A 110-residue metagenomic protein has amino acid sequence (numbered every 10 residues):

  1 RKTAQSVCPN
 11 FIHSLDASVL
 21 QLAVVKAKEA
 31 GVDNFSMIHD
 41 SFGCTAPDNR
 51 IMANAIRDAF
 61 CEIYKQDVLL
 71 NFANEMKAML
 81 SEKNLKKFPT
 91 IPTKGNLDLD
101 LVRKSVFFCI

Functional and structural regions predicted by a protein language model:
R1-I110: Conserved catalytic core of nucleotide polymerization and phosphodiester-bond processing enzymes
